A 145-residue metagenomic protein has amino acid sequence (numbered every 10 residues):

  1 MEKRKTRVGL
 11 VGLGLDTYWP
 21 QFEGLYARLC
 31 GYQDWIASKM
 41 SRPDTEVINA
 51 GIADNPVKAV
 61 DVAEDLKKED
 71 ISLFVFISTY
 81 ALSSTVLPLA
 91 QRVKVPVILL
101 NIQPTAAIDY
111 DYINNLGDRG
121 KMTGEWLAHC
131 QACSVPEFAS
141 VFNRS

Functional and structural regions predicted by a protein language model:
M1-S145: An N-terminal assembly and electron-transfer interface module characteristic of large anaerobic redox and radical
